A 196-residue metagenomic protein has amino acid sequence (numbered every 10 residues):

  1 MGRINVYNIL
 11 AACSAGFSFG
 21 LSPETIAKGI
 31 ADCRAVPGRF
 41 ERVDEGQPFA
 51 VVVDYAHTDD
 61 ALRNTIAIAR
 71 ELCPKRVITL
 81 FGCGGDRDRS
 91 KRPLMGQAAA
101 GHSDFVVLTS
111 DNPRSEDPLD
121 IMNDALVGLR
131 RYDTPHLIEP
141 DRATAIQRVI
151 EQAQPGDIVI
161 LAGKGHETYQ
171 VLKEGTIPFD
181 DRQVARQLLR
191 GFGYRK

Functional and structural regions predicted by a protein language model:
M1-R3: A short glycine-threonine-serine/GTX helix/turn-capping micro-motif
A11-K196: ATP-dependent carboxylate-amine ligase
